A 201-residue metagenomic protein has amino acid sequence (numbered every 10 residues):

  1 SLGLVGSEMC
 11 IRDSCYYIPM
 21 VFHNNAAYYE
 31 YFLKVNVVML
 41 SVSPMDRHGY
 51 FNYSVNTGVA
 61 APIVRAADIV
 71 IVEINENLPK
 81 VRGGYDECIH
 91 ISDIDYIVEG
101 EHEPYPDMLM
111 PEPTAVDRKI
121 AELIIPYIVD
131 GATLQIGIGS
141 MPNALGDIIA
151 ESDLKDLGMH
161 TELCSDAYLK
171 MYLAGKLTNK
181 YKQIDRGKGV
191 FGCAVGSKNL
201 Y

Functional and structural regions predicted by a protein language model:
S1, V70-E73, M159: Short, hydrophobic beta-strand segments that form beta-sheet elements in well-ordered domains
L2-I11: Short, small-residue-biased leader/transition segments that mark boundaries at the very start of proteins
L4, I138, T161-L163: A generic beta-sheet turn/junction motif
R12-I136, S140-E151: Internal alpha/beta core interface subdomains
R65-I69, L154-D156, K176-T178: Structural alpha-beta junctions
D130-L134, L154-G158, K188: Short active-site oxyanion
L157-Y201: A conserved active-site cap/scaffold subdomain adjacent to cofactor or substrate pockets
